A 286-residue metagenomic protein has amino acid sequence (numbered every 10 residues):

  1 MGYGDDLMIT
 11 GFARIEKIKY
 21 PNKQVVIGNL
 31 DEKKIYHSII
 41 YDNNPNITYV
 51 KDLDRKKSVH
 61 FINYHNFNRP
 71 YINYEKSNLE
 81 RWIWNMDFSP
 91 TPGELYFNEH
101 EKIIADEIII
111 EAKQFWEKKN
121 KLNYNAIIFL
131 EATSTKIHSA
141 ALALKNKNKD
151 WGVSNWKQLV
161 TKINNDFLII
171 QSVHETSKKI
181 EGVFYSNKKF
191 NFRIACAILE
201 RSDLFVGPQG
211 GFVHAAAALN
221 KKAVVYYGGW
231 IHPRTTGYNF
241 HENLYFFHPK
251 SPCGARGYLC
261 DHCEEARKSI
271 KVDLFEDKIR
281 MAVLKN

Functional and structural regions predicted by a protein language model:
M1-N286: Catalytic machinery of carbohydrate-active enzymes, primarily nucleotide-sugar-dependent glycosyltransferases
